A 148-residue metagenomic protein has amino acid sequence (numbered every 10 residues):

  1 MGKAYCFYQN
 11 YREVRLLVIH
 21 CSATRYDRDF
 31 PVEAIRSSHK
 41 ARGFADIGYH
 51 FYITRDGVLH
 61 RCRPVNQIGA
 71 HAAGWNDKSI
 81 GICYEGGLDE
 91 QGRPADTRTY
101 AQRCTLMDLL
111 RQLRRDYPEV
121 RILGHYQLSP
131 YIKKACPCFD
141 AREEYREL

Functional and structural regions predicted by a protein language model:
M1-V18, S22, R55-L59, N76-K78 (+1 more regions): Basic/polar, cationic surfaces and motifs that engage anionic cell-wall and phosphate/carboxylate ligands
G2-Q67: Short, conserved "active-site rim" segments that organize catalytic pockets and cofactor/ligand binding
N66-A73, R111: Short amphipathic alpha-helices and their capping/turn segments at secondary-structure boundaries
I82: Ligand-binding face of N-terminal immunoglobulin V-set domains in extracellular IgSF glycoproteins
